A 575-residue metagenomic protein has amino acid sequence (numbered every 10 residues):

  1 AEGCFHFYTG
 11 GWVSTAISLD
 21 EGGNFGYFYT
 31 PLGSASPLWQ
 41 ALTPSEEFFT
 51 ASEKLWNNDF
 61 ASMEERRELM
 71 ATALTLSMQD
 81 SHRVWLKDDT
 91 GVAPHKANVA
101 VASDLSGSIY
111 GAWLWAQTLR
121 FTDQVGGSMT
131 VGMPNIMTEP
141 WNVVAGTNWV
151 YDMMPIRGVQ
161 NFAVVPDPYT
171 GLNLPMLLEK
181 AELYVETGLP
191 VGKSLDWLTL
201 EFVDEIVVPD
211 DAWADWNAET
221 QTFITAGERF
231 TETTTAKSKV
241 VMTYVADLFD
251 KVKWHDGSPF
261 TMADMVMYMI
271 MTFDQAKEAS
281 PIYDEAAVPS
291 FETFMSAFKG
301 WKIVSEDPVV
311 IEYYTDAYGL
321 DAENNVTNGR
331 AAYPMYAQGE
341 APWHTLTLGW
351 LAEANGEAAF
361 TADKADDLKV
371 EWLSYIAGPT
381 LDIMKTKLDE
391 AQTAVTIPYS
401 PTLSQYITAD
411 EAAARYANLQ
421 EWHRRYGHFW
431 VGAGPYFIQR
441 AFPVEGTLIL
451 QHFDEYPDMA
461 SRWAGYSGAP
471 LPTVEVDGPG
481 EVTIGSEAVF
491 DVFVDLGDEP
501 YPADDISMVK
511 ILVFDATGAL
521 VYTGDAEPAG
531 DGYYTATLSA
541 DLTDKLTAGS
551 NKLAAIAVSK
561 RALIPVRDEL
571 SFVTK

Functional and structural regions predicted by a protein language model:
A1, E21-K96, L198-D204, D274 (+6 more regions): Extracytoplasmic/peripheral linker and loop segments enriched in polar/acidic and small residues with frequent Thr/Pro
F28-G33, A93-P140, T147-Y151, A394 (+5 more regions): Long beta-strand-rich cores associated with HINT superfamily self-processing modules
G132-T235, D495-G497, M508: N-terminal lobe/hinge region of extracytoplasmic solute-binding protein
V191-S280, Y313: Aromatic- and charge-enriched surface segment that lines or borders ligand/interaction sites
T243-V245, M267, I282-E411, A433-I438 (+5 more regions): Surface-exposed binding/hinge segments that line and control ligand-binding clefts or catalytic entry sites
A246-K253, F493-P502: Short amphipathic, basic-aromatic surface patches that mediate peripheral association with negatively charged
S486-D498, A554-A555: Beta-strand-rich structural segments
R561-K575: Short beta-strand elements
